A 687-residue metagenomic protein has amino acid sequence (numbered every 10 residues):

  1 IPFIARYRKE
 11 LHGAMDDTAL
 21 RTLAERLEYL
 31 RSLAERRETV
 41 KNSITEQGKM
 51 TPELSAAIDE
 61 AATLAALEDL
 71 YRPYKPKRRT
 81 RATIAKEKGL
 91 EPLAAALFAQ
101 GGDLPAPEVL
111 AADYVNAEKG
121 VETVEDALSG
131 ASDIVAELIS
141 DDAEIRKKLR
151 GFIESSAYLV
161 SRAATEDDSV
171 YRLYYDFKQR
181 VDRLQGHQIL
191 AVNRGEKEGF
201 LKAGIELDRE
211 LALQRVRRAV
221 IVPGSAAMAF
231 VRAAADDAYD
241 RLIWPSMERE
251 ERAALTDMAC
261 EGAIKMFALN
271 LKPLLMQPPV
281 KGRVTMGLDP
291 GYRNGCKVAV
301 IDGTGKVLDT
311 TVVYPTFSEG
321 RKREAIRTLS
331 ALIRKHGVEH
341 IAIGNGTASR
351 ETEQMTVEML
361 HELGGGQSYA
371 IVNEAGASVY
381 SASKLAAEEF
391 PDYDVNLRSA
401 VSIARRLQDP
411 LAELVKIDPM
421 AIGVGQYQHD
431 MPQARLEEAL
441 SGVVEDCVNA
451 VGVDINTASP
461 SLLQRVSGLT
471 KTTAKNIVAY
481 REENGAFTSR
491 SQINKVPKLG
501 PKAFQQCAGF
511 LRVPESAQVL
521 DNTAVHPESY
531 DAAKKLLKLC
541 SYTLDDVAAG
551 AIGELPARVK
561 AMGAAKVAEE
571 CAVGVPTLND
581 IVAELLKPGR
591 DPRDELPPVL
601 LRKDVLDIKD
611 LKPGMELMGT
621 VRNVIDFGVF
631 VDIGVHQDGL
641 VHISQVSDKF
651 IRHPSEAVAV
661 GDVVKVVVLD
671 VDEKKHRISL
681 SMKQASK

Functional and structural regions predicted by a protein language model:
F3, D16-T22, Y29-G287, G291-Y393 (+1 more regions): Duplex nucleic acid-engaging cores and interfaces of nucleic-acid transaction enzymes
I4, G89, D289, I341 (+7 more regions): Residue-level signature of catalytic and energy-coupling elements of molecular machines, predominantly ATP/GTP-dependent
R6, R31-K49, D59, E388-A486 (+5 more regions): Long, highly charged, low-complexity intrinsically disordered interaction regions that mediate electrostatic DNA/RNA
Y7-K9, F98, D208, P290 (+11 more regions): Short, ordered loop/turn segments at secondary-structure junctions
S43, L67-Y71, G195-D208, R218-I243 (+2 more regions): Structured, non-catalytic alpha/beta "coupling" segments that mediate domain-domain communication and provide generic
L64-A65, R78, L90-E91, S129 (+17 more regions): Short flexible coil/turn linkers enriched for glycine and charged/polar residues that connect secondary-structure
R150-Y158, L288-Y292, G346-A348, I371-V379 (+5 more regions): A glycine-rich phosphate-binding loop feature that marks nucleotide/adenosyl-phosphate handling sites
V513-A517, D521-K687: Single-stranded RNA-binding regions, centering on S1/OB-family and related RNA-binding modules
